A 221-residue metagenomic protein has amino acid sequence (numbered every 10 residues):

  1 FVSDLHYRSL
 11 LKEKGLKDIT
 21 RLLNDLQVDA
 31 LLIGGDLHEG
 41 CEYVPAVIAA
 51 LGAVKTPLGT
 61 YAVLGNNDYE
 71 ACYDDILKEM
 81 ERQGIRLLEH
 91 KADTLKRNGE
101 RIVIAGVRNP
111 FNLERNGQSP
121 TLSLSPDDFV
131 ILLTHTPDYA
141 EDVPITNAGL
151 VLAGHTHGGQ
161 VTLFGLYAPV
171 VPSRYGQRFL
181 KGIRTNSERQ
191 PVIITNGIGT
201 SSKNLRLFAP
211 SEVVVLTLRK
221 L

Functional and structural regions predicted by a protein language model:
F1-R86: Membrane-embedded segments
V2-S3, A30-D36, G59-N66, L88-K91 (+3 more regions): Active-site neighborhood of phospho(di)ester-bond hydrolases with catalytic His/Asp-centered motifs
Y7-K12, D36-G40, V107-N112, D128-V130 (+1 more regions): Short, flexible loop segments at the rims of nucleotide/cofactor-binding pockets, characterized by
D18, P45, E89-H90, E114-S119 (+1 more regions): N-terminal post-signal-peptidase region of extra-cytosolic proteins
L37-G40, N66-E70, D93-L95, N109-N112 (+3 more regions): Solvent-exposed loop/turn segments at secondary-structure junctions within structured extracellular/periplasmic domains
G52, P137-T217, L221: Conserved beta-sheet core of the metallophosphoesterase superfamily
K78-I85, E89-K91, R97-T134, A140-E141 (+2 more regions): Binuclear metal-dependent hydrolase catalytic cores centered on His/Asp/Glu-rich metal-binding motifs
K91-N98, G182-E188: Short acidic-hydrophobic surface loop/beta-edge motif
